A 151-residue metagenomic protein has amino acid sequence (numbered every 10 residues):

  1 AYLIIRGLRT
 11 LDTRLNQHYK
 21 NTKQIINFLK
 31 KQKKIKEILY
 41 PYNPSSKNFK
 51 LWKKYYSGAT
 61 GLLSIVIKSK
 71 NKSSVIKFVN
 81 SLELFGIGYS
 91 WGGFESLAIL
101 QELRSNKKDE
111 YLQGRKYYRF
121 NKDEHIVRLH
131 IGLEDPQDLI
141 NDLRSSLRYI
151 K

Functional and structural regions predicted by a protein language model:
A1, G86-I87, I126: N-terminal hydrophobic or amphipathic segments with adjacent small-residue motifs that include Sec signal peptides
A1-I67, N71-I76: Structural motif of enzymes handling amino- and sulfur-group chemistry
R14, S69-S73, S81, S96-K151: PLP-dependent enzyme catalytic core of the Aspartate aminotransferase-like
Q24, F28-Q32, K77, S81 (+2 more regions): Generic non-transmembrane alpha-helical segments
K53-Y55, I87-G88, Y118: Short Gly/Pro-enriched turn/cap motifs at secondary-structure boundaries
S57-A59, G92, D123: A short, structural micro-pattern
G88-F94: A short, aromatic/hydrophobic, helix- or strand-capping loop or linear motif that either lines the entrance/gate
